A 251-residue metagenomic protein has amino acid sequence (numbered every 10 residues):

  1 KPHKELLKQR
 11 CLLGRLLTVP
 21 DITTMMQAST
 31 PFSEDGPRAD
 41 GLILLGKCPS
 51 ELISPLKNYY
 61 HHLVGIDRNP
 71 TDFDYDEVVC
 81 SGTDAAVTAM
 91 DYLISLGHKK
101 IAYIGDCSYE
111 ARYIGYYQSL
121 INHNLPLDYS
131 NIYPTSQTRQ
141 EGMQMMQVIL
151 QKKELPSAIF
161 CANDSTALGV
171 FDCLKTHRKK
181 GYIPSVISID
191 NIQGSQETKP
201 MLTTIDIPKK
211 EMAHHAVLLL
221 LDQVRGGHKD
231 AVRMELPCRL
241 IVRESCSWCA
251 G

Functional and structural regions predicted by a protein language model:
K1-G41, I53, K57-G251: Bacterial carbohydrate/catabolite-sensing allosteric modules
